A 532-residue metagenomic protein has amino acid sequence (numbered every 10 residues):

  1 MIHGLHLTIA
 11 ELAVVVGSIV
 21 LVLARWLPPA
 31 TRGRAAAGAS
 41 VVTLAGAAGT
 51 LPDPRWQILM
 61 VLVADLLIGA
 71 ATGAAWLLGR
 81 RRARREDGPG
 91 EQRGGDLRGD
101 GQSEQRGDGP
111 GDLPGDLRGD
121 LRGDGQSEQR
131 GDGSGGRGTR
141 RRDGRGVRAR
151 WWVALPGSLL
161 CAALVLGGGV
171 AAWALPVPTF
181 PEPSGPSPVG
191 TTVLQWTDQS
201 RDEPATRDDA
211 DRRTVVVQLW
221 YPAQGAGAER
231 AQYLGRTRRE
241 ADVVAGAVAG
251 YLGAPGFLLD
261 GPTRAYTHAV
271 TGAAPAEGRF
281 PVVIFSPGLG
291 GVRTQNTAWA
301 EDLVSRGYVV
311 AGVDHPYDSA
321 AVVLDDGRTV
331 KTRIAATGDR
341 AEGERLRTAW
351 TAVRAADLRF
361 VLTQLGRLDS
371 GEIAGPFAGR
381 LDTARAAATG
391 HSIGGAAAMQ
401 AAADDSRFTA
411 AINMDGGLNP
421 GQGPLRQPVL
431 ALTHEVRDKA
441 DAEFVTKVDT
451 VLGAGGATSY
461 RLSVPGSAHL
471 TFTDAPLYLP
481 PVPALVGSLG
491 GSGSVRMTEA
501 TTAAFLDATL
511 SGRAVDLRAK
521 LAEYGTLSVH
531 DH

Functional and structural regions predicted by a protein language model:
L5-A10, T31-R82: Membrane-embedded alpha-helical segments of integral membrane proteins
D143-P176: Internal/C-terminal transmembrane anchor helices
V170-V283, G491, T502-A504: Domain-level recognition of soluble alpha/beta enzyme cores, biased toward histidine phosphatases/phosphomutases
P222-Q224, Y233-L258, T294-R340, P465: Active-site machinery of serine-nucleophile hydrolases
R264-F280, F285-V323, D438-D441: Short substrate-entry loop that stabilizes the transition state in hydrolases
Y317, V323-R380: Alpha/beta-hydrolase active-site loop
V361-L425: Primarily recognizes the serine-hydrolase "nucleophile elbow" in alpha/beta-hydrolase and SGNH/GDSL folds
T433-V495: Active-site-adjacent alpha-helix of alpha/beta-hydrolase-fold enzymes
